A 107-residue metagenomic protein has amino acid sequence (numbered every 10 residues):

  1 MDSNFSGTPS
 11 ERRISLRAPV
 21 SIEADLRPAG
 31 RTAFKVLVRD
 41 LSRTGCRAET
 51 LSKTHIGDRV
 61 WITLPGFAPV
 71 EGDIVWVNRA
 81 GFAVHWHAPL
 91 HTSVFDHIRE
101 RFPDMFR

Functional and structural regions predicted by a protein language model:
M1-R107: Structured alpha-helical
